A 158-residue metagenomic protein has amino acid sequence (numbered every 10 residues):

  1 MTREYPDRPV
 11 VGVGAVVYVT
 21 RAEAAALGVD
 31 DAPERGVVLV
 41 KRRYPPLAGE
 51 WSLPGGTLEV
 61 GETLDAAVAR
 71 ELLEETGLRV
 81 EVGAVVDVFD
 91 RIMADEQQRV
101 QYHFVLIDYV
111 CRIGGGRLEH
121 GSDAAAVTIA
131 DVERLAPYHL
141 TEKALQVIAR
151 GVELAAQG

Functional and structural regions predicted by a protein language model:
M1-V37, V110: Conserved N-terminal beta-strand and adjoining loop/helix that marks the start of the Nudix/MutT-like hydrolase domain
Y5-P9, E50, R99-V105, A124: A generic structural micro-feature
E23-A24, G116-E119: Short helix-loop capping/hinge motifs at secondary-structure junctions, enriched in acidic/polar residues
A32-E74, L78: Conserved Nudix-box catalytic region and its N-terminal flanking loop in Nudix hydrolases and closely related
R79-V88: A short coil-to-beta-strand element that immediately follows conserved catalytic motifs
F89-R117: Active-site-adjacent beta-strand/loop module that shapes the phosphate/pyrophosphate-binding cleft
D108-V110, E119-G151: NUDIX/MutT-family hydrolases
